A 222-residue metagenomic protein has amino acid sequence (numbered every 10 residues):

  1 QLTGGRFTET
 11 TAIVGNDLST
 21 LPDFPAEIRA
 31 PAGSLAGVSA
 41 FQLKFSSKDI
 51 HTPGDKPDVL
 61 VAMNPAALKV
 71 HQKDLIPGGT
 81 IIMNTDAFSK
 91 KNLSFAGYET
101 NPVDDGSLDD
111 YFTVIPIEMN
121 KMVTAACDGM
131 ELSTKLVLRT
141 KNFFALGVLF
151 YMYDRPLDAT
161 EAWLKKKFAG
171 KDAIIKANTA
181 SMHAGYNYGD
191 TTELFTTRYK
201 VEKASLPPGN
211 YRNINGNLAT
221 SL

Functional and structural regions predicted by a protein language model:
Q1-L222: Active-site cofactor/cluster-binding pocket
